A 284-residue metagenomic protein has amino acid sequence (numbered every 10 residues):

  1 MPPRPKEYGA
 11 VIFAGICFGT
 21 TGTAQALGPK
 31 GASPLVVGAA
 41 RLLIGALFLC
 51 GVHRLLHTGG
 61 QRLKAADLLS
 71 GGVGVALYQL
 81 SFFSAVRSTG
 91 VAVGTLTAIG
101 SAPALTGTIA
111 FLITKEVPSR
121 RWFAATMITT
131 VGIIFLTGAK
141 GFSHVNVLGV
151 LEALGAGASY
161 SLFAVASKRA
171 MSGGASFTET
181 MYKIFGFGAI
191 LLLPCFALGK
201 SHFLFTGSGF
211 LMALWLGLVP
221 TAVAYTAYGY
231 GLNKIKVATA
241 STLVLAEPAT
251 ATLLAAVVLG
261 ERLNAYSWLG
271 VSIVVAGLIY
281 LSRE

Functional and structural regions predicted by a protein language model:
M1-A39, V73, L77-S81, F142-R169: Glycine-/small-residue-enriched transmembrane alpha-helix faces in small-molecule transporters and effluxers
P2-R4, A40-L43, C50-G51, G209-L211 (+1 more regions): C-terminal-most transmembrane helix of multi-pass membrane proteins
P5-A10, V36-G51, A124-V131, L148-G155 (+2 more regions): Hydrophobic alpha-helical transmembrane segments of multi-pass integral membrane proteins, especially transporters
T21-G22, L56-G94, A98, G107 (+2 more regions): Specific transmembrane alpha-helical segments of multi-pass solute transporters/efflux pumps, especially DMT/EamA
G28, V37, R41, A85 (+6 more regions): Hydrophobic/aromatic residues within transmembrane alpha-helices of multi-pass small-molecule transporters
V36-L47, F83-E116, A156, V237-A256: Specific alpha-helical transmembrane segments that line the substrate/conduction pathway and gating interfaces
A40, G94-S101, S167-A189, T221-V257: Helix-helix packing/entry segments at the starts of transmembrane helices
L49, V75, P118-G138, G157 (+2 more regions): Hydrophobic transmembrane alpha-helices of multi-pass small-molecule transport proteins
